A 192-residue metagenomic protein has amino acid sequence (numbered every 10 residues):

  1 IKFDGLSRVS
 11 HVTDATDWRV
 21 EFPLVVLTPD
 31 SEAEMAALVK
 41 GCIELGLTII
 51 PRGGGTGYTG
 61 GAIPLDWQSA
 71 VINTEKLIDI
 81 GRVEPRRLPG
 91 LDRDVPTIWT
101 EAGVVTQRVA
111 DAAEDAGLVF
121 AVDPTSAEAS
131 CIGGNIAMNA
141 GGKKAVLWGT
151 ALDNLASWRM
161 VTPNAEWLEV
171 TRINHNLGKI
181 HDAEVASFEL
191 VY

Functional and structural regions predicted by a protein language model:
I1-K40, G57-T97, T125: N-terminal flexible segment immediately upstream of the FAD-binding catalytic core in FAD-dependent oxidoreductases
E44-G46, N176: Acidic/proline-rich low-complexity IDRs
G46-T48, I72: Glycine-rich active-site/cofactor-binding loop and its immediate structural neighborhood
I50-P51, A121: Short hydrophobic alpha-helical runs that function as membrane-insertion/retention elements
R52-T56: Glycine-rich beta-strand-to-loop/alpha-helix junction loops that act as flexible
D79-G90, P96-Y192: FAD-binding subdomain of flavoenzyme oxidoreductases
